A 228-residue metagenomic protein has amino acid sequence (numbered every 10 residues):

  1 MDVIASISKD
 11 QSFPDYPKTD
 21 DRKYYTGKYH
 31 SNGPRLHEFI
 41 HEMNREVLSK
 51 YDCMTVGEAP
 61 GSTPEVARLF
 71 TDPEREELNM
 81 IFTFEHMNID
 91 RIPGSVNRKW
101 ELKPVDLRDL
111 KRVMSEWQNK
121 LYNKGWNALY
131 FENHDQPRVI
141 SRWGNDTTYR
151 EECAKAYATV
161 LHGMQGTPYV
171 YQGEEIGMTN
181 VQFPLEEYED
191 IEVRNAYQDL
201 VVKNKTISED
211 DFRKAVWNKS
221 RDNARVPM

Functional and structural regions predicted by a protein language model:
M1-M228: Active-site and adjacent substrate-binding regions of carbohydrate-active enzymes
